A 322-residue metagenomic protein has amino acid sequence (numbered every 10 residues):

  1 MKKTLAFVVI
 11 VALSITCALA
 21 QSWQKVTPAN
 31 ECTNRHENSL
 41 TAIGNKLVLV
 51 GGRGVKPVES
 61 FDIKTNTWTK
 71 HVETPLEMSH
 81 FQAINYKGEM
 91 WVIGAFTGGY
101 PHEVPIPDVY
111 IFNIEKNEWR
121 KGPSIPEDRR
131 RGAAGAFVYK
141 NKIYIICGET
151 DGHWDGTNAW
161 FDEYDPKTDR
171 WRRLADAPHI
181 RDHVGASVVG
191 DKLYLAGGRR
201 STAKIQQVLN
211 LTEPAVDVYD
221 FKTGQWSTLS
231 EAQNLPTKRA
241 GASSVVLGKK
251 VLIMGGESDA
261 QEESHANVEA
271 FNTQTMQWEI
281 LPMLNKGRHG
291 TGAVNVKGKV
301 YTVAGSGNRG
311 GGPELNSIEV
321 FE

Functional and structural regions predicted by a protein language model:
M1-T4: Positively charged n-region of N-terminal signal peptides that target proteins for export
A6-T16: Bacterial N-terminal signal peptides
A20-E322: Kelch-like beta-propeller repeat domains
